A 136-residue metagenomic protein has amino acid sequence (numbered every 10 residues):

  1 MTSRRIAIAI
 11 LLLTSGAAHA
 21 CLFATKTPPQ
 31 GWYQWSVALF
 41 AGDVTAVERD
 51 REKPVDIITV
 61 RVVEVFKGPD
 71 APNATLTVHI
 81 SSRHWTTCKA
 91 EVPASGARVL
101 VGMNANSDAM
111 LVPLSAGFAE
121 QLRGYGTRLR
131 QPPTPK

Functional and structural regions predicted by a protein language model:
M1-T2: N-terminal secretory signal peptides that target proteins for export/translocation
R5-T14: Sec-dependent N-terminal signal peptides
A18-K136: Transition segments tied to proteolytic processing and entry into folded domains
